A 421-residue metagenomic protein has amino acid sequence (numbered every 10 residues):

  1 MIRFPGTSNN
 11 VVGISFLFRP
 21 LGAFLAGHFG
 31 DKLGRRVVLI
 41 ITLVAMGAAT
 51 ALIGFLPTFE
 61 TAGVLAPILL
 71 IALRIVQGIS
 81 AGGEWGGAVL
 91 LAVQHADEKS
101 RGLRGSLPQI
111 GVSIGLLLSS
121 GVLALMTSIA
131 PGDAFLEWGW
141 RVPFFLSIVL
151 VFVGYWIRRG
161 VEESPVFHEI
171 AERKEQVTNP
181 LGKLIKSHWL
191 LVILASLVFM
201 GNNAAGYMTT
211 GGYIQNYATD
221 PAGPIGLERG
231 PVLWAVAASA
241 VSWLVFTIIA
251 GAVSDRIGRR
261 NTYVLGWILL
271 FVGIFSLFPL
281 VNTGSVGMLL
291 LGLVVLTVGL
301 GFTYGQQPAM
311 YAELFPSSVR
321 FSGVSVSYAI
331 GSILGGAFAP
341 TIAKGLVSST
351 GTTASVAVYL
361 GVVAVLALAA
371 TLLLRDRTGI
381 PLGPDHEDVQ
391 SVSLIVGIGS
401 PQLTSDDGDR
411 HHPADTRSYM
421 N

Functional and structural regions predicted by a protein language model:
M1-L21, G230: Extracellular/periplasmic helix-loop-helix junction of adjacent transmembrane segments in MFS-like secondary
A23-R35, F246-R259: Helix-to-loop junctions at the C-terminal end of transmembrane segments in multipass secondary transporters
K32-V44, R256-I268: Cytoplasmic membrane-interface "Motif A"-like loop-to-helix N-cap segments of 12-TM Major Facilitator Superfamily
V44-A62, I268-G284: C-terminal ends and interior cores of transmembrane alpha-helices in multi-pass membrane transporters/permeases
L103-T127, S325-A339: Glycine-rich segments within core transmembrane alpha-helices of 12-TM secondary carriers
G154-V161, V362-S391: Multi-pass alpha-helical transporter architecture, strongest for 12-TM Major Facilitator/SLC carriers used
W189-W243, G335-P340: Extracytoplasmic gate region of multi-pass secondary transporters
R260-Q306: C-terminal transmembrane helical hairpin of 12-TM major facilitator-type secondary transporters
